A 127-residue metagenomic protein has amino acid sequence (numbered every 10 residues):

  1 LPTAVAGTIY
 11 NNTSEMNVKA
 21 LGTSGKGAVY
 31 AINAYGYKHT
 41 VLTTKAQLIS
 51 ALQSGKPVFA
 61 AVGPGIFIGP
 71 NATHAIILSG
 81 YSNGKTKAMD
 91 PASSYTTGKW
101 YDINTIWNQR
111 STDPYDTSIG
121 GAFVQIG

Functional and structural regions predicted by a protein language model:
L1-T40, I119-G127: Cysteine-nucleophile protease catalytic domains, especially the papain-like/related folds used in DUB/UBL proteases
V5, S24-A31, T44-L48, H74 (+1 more regions): Stable alpha-helical elements in mature extracytoplasmic
N11-N12, N17, N33, N71 (+3 more regions): Detector for Asparagine
T13, I32-G36, L52, K56 (+2 more regions): Sec/Tat-exported extracytoplasmic proteins
N17-L21, L48-S50, S79, D113: Short linear motifs in intrinsically disordered
K26-A28, Y37, Q47-I49, F67 (+1 more regions): Generic structural signal for short, flexible, solvent-exposed coil/loop and linker residues
V41-S93: Active-site-adjacent substructure of cysteine-protease-like catalytic cores
Y81-G127: Noncatalytic regulatory segments and standalone regulatory/sensor domains
